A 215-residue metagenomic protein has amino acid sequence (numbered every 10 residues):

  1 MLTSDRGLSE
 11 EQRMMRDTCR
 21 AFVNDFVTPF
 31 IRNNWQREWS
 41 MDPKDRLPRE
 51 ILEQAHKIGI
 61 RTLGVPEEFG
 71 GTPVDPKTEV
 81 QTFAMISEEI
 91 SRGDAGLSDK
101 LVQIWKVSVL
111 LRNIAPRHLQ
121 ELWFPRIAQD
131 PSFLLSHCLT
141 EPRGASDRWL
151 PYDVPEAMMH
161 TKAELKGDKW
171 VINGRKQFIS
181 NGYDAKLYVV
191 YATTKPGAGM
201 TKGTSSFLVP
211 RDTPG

Functional and structural regions predicted by a protein language model:
M1-L101, L119-R126: Amphipathic, small/basic residue-rich leader segments at the start of a protein or domain
Q12, V23, I86, P116 (+3 more regions): Buried hydrophobic positions in well-ordered alpha/beta secondary-structure cores of metabolic enzymes
S98-Q120, A145-D147: N-terminal glycine-rich flavin-associated loop
P131-S146: A short, Trp-centered hydrophobic/proline-enriched beta-strand micro-motif
G144-S146, Y152-P155, W170: Hydrophobic, small-residue-rich alpha-helical packing segments that form membrane-like cores
T161-E164: A structural signal for short hydrophobic beta-strand segments in well-ordered beta-sheet cores
N173-G215: A short core secondary-structure module
